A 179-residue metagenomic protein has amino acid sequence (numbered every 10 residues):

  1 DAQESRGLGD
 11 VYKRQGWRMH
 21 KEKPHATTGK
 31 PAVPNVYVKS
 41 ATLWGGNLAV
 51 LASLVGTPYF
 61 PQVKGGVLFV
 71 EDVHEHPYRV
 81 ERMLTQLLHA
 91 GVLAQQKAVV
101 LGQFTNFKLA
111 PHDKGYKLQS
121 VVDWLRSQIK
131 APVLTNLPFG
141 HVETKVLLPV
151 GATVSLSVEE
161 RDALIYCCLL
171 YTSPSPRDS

Functional and structural regions predicted by a protein language model:
D1-Y12, Y171-S179: Single conserved hydrophobic/aromatic residue that forms the stacking wall/gate of nucleotide- or nucleobase-binding
R6, D10-A49: Conserved anion/nucleotide-ligand pocket segment
N35-V36, L43, F60-Q62, V92-L93 (+2 more regions): Solvent-exposed alpha-helices and their adjacent loops that cap or buttress functional pockets in soluble metabolic
T42, L48-V50, L54, K64-V67: Active-site rim beta-loop-alpha module in soluble metabolic enzymes
L48-A52, E81-T85, Q119, D123: Predominant activation on well-ordered alpha-helical scaffold segments within soluble catalytic domains
Y59-D113: Internal helical hairpin/lid segments
Q103-L170: ATP/nucleoside-binding phosphotransfer catalytic cores, i.e., glycine-rich phosphate-binding loops
